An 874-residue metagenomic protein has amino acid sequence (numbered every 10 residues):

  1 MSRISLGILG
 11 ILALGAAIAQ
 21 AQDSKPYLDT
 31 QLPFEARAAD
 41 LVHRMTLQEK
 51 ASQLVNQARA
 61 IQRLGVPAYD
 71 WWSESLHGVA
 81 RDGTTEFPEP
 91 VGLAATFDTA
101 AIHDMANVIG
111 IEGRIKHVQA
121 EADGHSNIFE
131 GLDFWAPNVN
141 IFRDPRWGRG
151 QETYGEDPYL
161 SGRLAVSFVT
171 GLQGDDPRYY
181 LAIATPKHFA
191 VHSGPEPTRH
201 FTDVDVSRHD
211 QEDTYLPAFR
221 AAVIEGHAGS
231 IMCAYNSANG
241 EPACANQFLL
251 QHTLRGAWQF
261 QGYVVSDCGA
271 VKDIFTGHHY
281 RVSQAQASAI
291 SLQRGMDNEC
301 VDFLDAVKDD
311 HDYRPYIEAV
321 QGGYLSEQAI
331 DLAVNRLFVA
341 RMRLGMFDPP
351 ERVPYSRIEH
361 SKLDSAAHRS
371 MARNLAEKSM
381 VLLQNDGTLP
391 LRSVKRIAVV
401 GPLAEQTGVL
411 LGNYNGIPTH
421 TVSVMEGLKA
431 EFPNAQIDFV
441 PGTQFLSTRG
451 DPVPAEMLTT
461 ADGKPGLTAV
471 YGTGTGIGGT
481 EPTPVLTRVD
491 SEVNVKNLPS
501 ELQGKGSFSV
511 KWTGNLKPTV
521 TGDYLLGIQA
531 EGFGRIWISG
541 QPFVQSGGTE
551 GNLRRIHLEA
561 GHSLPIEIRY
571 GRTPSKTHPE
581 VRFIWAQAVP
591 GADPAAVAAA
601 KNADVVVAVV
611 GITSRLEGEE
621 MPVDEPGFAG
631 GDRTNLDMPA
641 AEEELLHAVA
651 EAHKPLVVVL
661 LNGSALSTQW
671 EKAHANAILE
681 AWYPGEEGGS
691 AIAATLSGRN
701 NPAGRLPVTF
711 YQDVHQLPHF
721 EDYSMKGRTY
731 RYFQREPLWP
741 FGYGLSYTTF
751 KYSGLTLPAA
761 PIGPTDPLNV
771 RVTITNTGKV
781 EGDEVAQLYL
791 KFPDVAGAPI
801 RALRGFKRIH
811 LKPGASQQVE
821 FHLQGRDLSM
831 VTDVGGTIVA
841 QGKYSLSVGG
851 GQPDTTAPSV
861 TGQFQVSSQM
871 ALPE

Functional and structural regions predicted by a protein language model:
M1-S2: N-terminal secretory signal peptides that target proteins for export/translocation
S5-A16: Bacterial N-terminal signal peptides
L6-G7, G323, Q817, G862 (+1 more regions): Hydrophobic transmembrane signal anchors and adjacent membrane-proximal interface regions, especially in viral
Q20-L525, Q529-M830, A840-V848, Q852-D854 (+1 more regions): Glycoside hydrolase catalytic-domain context in secreted enzymes
T855-P873: Short beta-strand elements
